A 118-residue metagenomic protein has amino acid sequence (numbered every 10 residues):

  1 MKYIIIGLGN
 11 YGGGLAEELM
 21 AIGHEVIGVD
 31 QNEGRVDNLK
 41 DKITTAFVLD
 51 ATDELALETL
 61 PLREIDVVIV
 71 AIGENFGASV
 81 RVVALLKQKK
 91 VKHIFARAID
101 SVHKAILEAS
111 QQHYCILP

Functional and structural regions predicted by a protein language model:
M1-P118: Cytosolic regulatory regions of ion transport systems
